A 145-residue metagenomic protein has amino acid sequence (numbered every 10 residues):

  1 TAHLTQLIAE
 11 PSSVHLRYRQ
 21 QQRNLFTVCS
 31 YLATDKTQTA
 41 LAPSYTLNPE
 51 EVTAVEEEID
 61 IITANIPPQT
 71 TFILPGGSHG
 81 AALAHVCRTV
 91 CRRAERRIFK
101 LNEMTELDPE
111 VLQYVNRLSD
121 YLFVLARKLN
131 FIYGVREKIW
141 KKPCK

Functional and structural regions predicted by a protein language model:
T1-K145: Phosphate/pyrophosphate-binding loop motifs in nucleotide- or prenyl diphosphate-using proteins
